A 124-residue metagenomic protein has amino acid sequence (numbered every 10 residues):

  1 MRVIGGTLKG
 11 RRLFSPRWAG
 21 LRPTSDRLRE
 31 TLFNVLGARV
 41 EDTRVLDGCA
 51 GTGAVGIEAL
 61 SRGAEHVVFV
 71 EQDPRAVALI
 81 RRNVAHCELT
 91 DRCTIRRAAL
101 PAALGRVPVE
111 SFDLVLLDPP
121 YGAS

Functional and structural regions predicted by a protein language model:
M1-S124: Class I S-adenosyl-L-methionine-dependent methyltransferase catalytic core
